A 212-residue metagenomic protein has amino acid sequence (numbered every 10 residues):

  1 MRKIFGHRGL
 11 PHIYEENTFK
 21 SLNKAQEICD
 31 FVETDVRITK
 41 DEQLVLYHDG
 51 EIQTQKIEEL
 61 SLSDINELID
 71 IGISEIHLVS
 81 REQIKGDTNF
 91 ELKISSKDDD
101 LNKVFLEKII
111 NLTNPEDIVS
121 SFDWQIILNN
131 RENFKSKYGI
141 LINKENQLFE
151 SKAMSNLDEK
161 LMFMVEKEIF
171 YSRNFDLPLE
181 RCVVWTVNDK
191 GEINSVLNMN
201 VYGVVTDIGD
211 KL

Functional and structural regions predicted by a protein language model:
M1-L212: Phosphate-group recognition and catalysis centered on beta-loop-alpha active-site segments
